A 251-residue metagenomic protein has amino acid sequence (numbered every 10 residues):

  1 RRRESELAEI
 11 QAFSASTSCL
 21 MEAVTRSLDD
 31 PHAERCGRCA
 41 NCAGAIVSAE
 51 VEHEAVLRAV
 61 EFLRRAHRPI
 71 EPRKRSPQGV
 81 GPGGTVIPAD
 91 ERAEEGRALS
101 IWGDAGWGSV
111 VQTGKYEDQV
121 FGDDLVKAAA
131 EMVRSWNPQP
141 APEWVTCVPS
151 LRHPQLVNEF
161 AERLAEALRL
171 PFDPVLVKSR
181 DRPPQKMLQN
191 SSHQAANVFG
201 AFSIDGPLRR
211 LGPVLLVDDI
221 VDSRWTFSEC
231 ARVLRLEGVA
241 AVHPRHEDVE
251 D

Functional and structural regions predicted by a protein language model:
R1-G96: C-terminal accessory region of SF2 helicases/translocases
A43, R58-L63, S228-D251: PRPP-dependent phosphoribosyltransferase catalytic core
A59-W144, P154, N158, E162 (+3 more regions): Active-site-facing substrate-recognition patch
V145-T146, V242: Residue-level signal for inorganic ion chemistry
V148-L151: Structural motif
L164, L168, L234-R235: Hydrophobic alpha-helical packing residues
P171-F172, P213, A240-H243: Residues at the starts of beta-strands that form the adenosine-phosphate
L216-C230: A phosphate-binding catalytic loop at a beta-strand-loop-alpha-helix junction that coordinates phosphoryl groups
